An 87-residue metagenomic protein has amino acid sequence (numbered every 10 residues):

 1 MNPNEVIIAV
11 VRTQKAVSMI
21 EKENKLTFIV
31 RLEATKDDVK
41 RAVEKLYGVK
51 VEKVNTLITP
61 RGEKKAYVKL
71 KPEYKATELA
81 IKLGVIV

Functional and structural regions predicted by a protein language model:
M1-V87: Contiguous, often N-terminal, cationic amphipathic patches that form binding interfaces
